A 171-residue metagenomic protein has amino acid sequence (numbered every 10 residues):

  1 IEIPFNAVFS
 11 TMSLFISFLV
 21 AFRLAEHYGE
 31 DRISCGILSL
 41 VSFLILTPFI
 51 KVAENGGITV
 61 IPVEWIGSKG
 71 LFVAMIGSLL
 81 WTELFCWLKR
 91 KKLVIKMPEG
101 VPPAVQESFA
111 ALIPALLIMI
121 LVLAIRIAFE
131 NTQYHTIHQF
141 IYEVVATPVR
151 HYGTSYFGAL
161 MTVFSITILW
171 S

Functional and structural regions predicted by a protein language model:
I1-W170: Signature of multi-pass transmembrane helix bundles
